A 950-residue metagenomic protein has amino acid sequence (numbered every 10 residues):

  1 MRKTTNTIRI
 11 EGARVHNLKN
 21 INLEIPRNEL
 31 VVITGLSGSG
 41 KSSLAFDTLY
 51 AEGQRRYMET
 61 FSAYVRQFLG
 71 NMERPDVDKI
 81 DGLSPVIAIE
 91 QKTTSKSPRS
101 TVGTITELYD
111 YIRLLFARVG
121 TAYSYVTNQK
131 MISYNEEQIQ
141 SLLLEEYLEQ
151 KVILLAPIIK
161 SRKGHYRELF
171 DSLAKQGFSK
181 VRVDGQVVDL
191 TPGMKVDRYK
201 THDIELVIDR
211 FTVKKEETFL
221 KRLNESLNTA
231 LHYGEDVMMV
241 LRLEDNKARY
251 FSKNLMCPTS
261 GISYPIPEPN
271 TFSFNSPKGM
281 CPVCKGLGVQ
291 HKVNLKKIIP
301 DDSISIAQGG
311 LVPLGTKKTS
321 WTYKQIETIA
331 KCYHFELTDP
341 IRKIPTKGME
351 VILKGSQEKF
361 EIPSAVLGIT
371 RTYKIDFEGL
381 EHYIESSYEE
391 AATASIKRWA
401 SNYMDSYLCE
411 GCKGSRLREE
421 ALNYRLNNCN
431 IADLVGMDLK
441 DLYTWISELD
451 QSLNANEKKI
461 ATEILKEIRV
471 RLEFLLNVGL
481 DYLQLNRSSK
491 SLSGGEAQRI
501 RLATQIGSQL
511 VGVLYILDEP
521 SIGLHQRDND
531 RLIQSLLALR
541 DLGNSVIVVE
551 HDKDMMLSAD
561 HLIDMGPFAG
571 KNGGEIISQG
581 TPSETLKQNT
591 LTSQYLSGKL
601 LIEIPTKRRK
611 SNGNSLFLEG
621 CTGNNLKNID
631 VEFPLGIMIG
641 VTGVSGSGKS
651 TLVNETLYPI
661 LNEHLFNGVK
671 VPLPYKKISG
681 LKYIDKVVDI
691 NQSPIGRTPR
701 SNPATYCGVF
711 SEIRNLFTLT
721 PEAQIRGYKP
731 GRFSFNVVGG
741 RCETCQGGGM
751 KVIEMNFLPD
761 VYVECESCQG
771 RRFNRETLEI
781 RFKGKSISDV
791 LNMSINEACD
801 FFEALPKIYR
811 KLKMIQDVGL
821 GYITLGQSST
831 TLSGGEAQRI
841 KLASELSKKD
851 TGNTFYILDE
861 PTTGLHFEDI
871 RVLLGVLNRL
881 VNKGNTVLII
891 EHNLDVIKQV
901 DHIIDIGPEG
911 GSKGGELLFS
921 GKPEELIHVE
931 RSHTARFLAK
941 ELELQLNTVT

Functional and structural regions predicted by a protein language model:
M1-T950: Conserved phosphate-binding elements of NTP-dependent enzyme cores
